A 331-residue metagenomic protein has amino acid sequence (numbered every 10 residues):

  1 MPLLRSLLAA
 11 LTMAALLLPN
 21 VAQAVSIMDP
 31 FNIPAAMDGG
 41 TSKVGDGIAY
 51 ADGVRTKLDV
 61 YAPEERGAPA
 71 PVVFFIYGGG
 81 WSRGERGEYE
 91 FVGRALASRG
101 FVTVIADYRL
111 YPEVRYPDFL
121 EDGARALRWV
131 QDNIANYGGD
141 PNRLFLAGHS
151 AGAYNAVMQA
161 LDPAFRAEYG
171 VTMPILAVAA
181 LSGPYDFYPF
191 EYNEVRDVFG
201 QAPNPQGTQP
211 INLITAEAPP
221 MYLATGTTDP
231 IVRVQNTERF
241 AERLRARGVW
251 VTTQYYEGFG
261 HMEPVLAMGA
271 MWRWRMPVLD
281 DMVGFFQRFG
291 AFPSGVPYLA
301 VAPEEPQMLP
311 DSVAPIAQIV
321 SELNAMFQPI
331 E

Functional and structural regions predicted by a protein language model:
V25-G67: N-terminal cap/lid segment of alpha/beta-hydrolase-fold proteins
A35-M37, G53, G183-L213, P219: Mobile cap/lid helix-loop segments that gate and shape the active-site cleft of serine hydrolases
P69-G79: Short beta-strand element of the alpha/beta-hydrolase
G84-V92, V104-P141, M271-R273: Catalytic nucleophile-loop/oxyanion-hole region of alpha/beta-hydrolase and closely related hydrolase-like folds
R128-N193, Q206: Primarily recognizes the serine-hydrolase "nucleophile elbow" in alpha/beta-hydrolase and SGNH/GDSL folds
E217, L223-T225, D229: Short beta-strand/loop motif that positions the catalytic acidic residue of the alpha/beta-hydrolase fold
P230-N236: Conserved alpha/beta-hydrolase "acid-adjacent" motif
E238, R245-F327: C-terminal catalytic histidine-bearing segment of alpha/beta-hydrolase fold enzymes
